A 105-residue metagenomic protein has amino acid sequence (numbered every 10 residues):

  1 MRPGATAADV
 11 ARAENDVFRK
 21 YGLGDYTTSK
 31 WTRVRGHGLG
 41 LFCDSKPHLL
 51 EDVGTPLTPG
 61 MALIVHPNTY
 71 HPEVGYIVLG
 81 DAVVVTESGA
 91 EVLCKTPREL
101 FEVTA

Functional and structural regions predicted by a protein language model:
M1-A105: Active-site neighborhoods and metal-handling regions in enzymes and metal-associated proteins
